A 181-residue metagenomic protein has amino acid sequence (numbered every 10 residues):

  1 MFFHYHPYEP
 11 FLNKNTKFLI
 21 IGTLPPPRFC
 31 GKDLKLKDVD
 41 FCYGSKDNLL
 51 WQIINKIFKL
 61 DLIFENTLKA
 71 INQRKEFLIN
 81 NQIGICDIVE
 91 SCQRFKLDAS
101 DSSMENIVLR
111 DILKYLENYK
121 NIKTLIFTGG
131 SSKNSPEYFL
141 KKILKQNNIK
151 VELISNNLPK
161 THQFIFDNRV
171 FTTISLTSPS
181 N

Functional and structural regions predicted by a protein language model:
M1-N15, P26-F29, L34, L97-L113 (+1 more regions): C-terminal capping/extension of enzyme domains
F11, K75-L78, E117-N118: Short, conserved, surface-exposed binding loops centered on an aromatic residue
K17-F18, T124: Structural motif
L19-T23: N-terminal nucleotide-binding beta1-loop-alpha1 segment
L24-P26, E90-S91: Short connector loops/turns at beta-strand edges and beta->alpha or beta->beta junctions
D33-S102: Short, surface-exposed acidic-centric catalytic microdomains
L62-E65, I122-K123, V151: Short secondary-structure capping/junction motifs at helix and strand boundaries
N80-F139: Internal catalytic-core helix/loop-beta-alpha segment that presents or stabilizes conserved functional determinants
